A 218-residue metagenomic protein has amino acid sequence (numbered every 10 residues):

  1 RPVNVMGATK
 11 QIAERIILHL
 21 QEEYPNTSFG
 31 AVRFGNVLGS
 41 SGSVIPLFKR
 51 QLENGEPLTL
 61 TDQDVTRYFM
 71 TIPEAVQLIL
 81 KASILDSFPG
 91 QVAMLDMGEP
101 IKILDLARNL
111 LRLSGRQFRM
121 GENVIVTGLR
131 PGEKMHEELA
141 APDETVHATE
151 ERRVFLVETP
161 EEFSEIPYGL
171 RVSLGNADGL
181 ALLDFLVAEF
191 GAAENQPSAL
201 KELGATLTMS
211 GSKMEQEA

Functional and structural regions predicted by a protein language model:
M6: Catalytic tyrosine of NAD(P)H-dependent dehydrogenase/reductases that use a Tyr as the general acid/base
T9: Active-site helix of classical SDR
I12: Active-site His/Glu-centered metal-binding helix of metallohydrolases
R15-A218: Strand-loop microenvironment adjacent to phosphate/nucleotide-handling motifs in alpha/beta enzyme folds
